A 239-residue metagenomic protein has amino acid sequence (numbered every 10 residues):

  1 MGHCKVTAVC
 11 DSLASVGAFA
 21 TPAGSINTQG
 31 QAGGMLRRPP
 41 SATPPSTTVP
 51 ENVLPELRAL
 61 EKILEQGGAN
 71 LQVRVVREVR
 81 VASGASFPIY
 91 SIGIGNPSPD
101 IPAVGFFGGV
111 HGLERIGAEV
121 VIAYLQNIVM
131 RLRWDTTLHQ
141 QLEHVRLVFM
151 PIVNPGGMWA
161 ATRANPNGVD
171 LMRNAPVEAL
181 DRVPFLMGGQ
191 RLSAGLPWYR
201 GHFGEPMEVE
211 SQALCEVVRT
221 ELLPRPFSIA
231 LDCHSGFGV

Functional and structural regions predicted by a protein language model:
C4-V6, C10-A20, G24-Y90: Short glycine- and acidic-rich boundary segments immediately preceding or forming the N-terminal edge of structured
I89-D100: Short beta-strand-to-loop junctions in surface cap/lid or active-site-entrance loops
Y90-I92, G105, V148: Short, conserved beta-strand segments within well-ordered enzyme catalytic domains that often line or immediately flank
P102-G108: Short beta-strand element of the alpha/beta-hydrolase
G109-H111, H234: Histidine-centered divalent metal-coordination motifs
H111-E119: Di-metal (Zn2+ and/or Mg2+/Mn2+) metal-binding site signature of metallo-dependent hydrolases with the MBL/beta-CASP
I116, A123, N127-V239: Active-site/substrate-binding loop(s) of hydrolase catalytic cores
